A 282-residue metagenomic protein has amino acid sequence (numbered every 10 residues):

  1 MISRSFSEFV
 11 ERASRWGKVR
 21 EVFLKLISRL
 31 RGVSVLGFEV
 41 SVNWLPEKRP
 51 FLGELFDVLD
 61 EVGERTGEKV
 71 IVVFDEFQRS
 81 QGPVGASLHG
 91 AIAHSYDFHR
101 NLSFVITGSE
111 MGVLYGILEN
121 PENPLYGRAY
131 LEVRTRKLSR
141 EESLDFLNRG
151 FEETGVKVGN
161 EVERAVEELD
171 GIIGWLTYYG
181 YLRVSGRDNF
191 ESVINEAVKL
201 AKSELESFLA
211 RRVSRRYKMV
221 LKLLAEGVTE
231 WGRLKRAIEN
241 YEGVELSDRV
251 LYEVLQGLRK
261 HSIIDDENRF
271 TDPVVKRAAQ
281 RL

Functional and structural regions predicted by a protein language model:
M1-V70, D248-R249: P-loop NTPase nucleotide-binding core
I2-F6, L59-D60, V166, D170-R187 (+5 more regions): Short, amphipathic alpha-helical segments that act as regulatory/interfacial helices in nucleotide-processing proteins
S3, R140-N148, W231, K235: An amphipathic alpha-helix signature
V42-M111, E119: Conserved Walker B catalytic segment
V84, I92, L118, L147 (+3 more regions): Short, flexible helix/strand-to-coil boundary loops that buttress conserved ligand/catalytic motifs in alpha/beta
G116-E167: Helix-loop-helix "sensor" segment of P-loop NTPases
N148-S207, R215: Amphipathic alpha-helical "lid/sensor" segments that cap RecA-like P-loop NTPase cores
E206, V213-L282: C-terminal leucine-rich, beta-strand-based interaction scaffolds used for sensing/assembly
